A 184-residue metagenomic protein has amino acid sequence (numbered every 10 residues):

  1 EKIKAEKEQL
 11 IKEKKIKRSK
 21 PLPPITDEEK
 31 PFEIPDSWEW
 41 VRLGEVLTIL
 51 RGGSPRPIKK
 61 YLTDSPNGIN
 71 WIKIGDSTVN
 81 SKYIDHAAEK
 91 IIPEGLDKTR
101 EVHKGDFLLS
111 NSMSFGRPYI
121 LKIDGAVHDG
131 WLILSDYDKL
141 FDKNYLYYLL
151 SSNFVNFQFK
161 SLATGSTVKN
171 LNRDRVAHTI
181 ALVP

Functional and structural regions predicted by a protein language model:
E1-K30, I34: Intrinsic disorder at enzyme termini
K14-P24, G44-I49, P57-P93, F107: DNA target-recognition patches
P24-S54, L182: Non-catalytic DNA-recognition/assembly elements of restriction-modification systems
I34, K59-D64, K98-E101, I123-D124: A general structural signal for short secondary-structure junctions and capping/turn motifs
L43-L50, S77-D85, K98, H103-K104 (+2 more regions): Basic, amphipathic alpha-helical recognition segments used for DNA target recognition
G68, H128-G130: A generic structural signal for short beta-strands and their flanking turns/coil linkers
R117: Short glycine-rich, flexible loops that bind phosphorylated cofactors or substrates
